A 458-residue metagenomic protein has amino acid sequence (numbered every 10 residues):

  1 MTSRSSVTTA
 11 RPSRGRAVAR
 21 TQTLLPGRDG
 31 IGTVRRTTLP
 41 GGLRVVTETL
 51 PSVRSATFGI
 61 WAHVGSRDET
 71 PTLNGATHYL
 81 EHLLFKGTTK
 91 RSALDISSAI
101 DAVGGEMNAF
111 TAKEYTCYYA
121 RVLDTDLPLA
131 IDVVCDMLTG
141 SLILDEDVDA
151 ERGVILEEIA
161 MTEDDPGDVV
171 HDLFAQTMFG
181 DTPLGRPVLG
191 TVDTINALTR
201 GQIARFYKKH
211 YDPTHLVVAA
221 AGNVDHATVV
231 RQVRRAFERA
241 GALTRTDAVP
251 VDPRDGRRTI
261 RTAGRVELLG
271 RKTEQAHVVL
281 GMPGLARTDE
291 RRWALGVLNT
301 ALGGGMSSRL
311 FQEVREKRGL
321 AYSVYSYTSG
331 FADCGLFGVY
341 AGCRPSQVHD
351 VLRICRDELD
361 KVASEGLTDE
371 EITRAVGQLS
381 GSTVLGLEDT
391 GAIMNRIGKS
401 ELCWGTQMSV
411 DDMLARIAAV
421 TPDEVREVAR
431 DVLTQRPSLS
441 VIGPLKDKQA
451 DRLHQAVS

Functional and structural regions predicted by a protein language model:
T2-R20, G32, T38, T49 (+7 more regions): Charge-rich, well-structured scaffold segments of protease-associated domains
P26-D29: Short loop/turn motifs at secondary-structure junctions and domain boundaries
S52, T57-R121, G304-L320, F331: M16/MPP (pitrilysin/insulinase) zinc-metallopeptidase core fold and M16-derived inactive scaffolds
Y79, L83, V297, G398: Catalytic glutamate of the conserved HExxH
L280: A domain-level signal for the structural core that forms small-molecule/cofactor-binding pockets and catalytic centers
R287, A294-G304, L310: A conserved active-site cap/scaffold subdomain adjacent to cofactor or substrate pockets
